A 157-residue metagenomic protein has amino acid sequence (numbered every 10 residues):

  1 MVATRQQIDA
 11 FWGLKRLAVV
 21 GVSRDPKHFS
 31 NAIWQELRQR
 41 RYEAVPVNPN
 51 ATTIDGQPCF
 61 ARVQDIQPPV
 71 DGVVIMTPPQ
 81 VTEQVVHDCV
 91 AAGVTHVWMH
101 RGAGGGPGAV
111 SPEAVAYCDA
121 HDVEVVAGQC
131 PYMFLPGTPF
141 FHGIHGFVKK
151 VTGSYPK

Functional and structural regions predicted by a protein language model:
M1-A3, T53-V86: Glycine-rich, highly charged phosphate/nucleotide-binding loops
M1-G13: Short N-terminal or domain-adjacent regulatory/targeting segments
A18-V20: Conserved beta-strand elements of the Class I
S23-D55: NAD(P)-binding Rossmann-fold cofactor-contacting core
R40-Y42, A92-V97, H121-V123: A short helix->loop->beta-strand "cap" motif at the edges of active sites that frequently abuts
V70-G108, P112: Mid-chain, well-packed structural core segment of small domains
G102-Y132: Rossmann-fold NAD(P)-binding glycine/threonine-rich loop
F134-K157: A charged, well-structured terminal subsegment
